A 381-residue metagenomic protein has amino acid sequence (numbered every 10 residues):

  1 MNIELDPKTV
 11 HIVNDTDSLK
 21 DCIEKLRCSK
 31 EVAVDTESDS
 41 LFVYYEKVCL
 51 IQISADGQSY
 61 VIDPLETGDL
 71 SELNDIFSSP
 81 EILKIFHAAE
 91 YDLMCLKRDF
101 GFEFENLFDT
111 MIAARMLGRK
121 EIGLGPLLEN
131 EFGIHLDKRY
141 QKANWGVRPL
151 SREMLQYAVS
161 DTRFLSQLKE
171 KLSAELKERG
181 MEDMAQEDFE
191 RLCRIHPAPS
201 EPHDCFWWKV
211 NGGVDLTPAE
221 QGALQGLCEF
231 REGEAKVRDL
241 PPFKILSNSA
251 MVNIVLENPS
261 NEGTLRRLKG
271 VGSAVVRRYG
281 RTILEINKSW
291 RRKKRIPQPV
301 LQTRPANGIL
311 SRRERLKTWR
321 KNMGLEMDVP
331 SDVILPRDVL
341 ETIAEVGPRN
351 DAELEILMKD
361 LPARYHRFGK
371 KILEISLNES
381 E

Functional and structural regions predicted by a protein language model:
M1-V32, T36: N-terminal accessory regions of nucleic-acid-interacting proteins
E4-L5, Q52, G57-E72, I76-S166 (+2 more regions): Active-site-proximal helix-loop-helix substrate-binding element of RNase H-like nuclease domains
D15, A88-A89, S247, P336: Helix N-cap/beta->alpha junction signal
A33, F42, L50-I53: Non-catalytic, usually N-terminal nucleic-acid engagement modules in DNA/RNA processing proteins
T36, H87-A88, L354: Flexible glycine-rich surface loops and low-complexity tracts that mediate binding to linear polymers
E37-D39, A113, G270: Short beta-turn/strand-loop junction motif enriched in small, turn-promoting residues
R152, L172-E381: Accessory DNA-binding and partner-docking regions appended to nucleic-acid-acting proteins, especially the terminal
